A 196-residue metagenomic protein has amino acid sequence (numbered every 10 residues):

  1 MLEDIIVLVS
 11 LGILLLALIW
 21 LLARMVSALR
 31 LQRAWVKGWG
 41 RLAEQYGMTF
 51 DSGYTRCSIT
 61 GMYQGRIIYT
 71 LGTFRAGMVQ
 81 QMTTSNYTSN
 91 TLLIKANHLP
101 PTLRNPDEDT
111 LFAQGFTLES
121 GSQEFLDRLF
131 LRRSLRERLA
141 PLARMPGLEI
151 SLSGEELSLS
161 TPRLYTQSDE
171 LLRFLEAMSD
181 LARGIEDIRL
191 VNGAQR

Functional and structural regions predicted by a protein language model:
M1-G12: Feature marks short, highly hydrophobic, charge-poor N-terminal signal-anchor/signal peptide-like helices that anchor
S10, V36-G77, Q81, S85-R196: Charged, low-complexity intrinsically disordered regions
A17-Q45: Transmembrane-cytosolic junction motif
